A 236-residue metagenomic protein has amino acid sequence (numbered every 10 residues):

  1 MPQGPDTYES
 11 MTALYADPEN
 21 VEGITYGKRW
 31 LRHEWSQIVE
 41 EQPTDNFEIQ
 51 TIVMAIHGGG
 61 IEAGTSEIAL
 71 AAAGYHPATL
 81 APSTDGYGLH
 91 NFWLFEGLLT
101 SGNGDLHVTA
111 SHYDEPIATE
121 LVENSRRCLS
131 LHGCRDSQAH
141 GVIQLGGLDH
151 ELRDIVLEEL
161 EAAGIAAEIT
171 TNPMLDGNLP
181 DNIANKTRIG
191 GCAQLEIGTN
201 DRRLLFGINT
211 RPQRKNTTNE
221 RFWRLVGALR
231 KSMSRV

Functional and structural regions predicted by a protein language model:
M1-V236: N-terminal catalytic or cofactor-binding beta/alpha core of small enzyme domains
